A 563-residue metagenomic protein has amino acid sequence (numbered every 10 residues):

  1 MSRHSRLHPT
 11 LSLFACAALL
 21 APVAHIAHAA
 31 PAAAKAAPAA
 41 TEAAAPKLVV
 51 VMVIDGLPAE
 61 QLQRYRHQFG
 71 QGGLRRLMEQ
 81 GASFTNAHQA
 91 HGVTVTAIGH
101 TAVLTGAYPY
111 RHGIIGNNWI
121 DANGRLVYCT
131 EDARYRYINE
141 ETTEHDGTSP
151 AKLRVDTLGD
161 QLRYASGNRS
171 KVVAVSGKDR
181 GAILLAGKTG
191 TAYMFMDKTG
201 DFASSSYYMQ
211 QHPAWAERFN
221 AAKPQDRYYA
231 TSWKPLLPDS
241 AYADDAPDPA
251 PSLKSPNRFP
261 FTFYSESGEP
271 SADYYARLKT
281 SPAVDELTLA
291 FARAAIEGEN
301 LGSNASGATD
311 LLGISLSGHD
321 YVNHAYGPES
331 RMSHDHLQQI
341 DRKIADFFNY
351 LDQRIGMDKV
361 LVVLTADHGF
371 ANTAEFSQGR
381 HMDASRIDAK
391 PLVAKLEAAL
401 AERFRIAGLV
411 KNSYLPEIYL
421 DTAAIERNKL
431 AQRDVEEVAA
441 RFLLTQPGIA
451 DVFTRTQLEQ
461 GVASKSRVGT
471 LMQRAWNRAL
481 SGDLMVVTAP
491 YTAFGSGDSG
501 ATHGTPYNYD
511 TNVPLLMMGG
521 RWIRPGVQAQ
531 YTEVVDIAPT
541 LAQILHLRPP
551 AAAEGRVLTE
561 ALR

Functional and structural regions predicted by a protein language model:
A34-A82: Active-site-proximal N-terminal segment of extracellular/periplasmic enzymes that hydrolyze or transfer
Q61, L278-N304, H319-V360, E436-V438 (+1 more regions): A long, amphipathic alpha-helix that forms part of the scaffold/cap immediately adjacent to metal-dependent active
L62-H112, K171-V173: Short, structured active-site-proximal loop/turn typified by the sulfatase FGly-forming signature C/S-X-P-X-R
F69, N86, V95, N117-G147 (+11 more regions): Secreted, luminal/periplasmic, and some membrane-associated catalytic domains that remodel anionic oxygen-ester
Y164, R169-S176, A182-L185, D245 (+2 more regions): Active-site regions of oxyanion-processing enzymes, predominantly non-cytosolic
I183-A192, F263-A276, T280, N304-I340 (+1 more regions): Active-site His/acidic residue clusters
D226-E297, L301-A305: Long, low-complexity, polar/charged, intrinsically disordered or flexibly structured peripheral segments
I387-L430, T502-L545, T559-L562: Substrate-binding rim/cap in mid-to-C-terminal beta-strand-loop elements of soluble/periplasmic
